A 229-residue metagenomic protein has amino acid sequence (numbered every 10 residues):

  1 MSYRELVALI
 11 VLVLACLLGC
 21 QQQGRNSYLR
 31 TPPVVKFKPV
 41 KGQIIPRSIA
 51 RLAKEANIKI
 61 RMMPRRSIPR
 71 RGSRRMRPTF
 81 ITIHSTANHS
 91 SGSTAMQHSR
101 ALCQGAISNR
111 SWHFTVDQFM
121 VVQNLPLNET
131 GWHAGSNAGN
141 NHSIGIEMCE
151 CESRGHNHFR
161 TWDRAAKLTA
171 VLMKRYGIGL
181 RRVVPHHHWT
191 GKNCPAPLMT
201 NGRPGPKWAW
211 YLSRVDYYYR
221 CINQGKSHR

Functional and structural regions predicted by a protein language model:
M1-V7: Bacterial N-terminal signal peptides that target proteins for export
A8-L17: Bacterial N-terminal signal peptides
C20-G135: N-terminal catalytic cores of peptidoglycan-degrading enzymes
C20-N57, E152-R229: Basic/polar, cationic surfaces and motifs that engage anionic cell-wall and phosphate/carboxylate ligands
P69-R70, S111, W132, M148-F159 (+1 more regions): Second-shell loop/turn segments in exported
R74-M76, I107, N137-G139, R154-W162: Solvent-exposed, acidic/flexible segments
T82, H113, G145-E147, V184: Soluble periplasmic/extracytoplasmic beta-strand elements of cell-envelope proteins
T86-A87, G139, I144-S153: Cell-envelope and extracellular/periplasmic
